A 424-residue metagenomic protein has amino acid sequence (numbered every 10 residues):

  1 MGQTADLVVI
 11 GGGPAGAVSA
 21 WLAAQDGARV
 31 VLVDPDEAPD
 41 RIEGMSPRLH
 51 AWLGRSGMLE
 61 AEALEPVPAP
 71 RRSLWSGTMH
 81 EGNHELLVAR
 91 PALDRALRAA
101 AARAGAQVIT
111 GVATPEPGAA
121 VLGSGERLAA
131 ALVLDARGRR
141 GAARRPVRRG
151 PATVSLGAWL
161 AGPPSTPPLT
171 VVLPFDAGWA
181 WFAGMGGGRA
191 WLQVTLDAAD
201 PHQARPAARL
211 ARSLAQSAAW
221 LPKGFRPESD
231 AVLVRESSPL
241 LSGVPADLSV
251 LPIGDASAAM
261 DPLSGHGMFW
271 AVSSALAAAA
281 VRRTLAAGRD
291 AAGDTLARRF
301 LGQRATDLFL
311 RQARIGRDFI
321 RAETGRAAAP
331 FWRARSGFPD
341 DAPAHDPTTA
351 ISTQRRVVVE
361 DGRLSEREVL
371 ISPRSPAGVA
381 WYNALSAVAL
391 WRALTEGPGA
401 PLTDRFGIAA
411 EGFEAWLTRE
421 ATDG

Functional and structural regions predicted by a protein language model:
V8, G12, A24-I42: Glycine-rich FAD pyrophosphate-binding loop
G16-A17: N-terminal Rossmann-fold NAD(P) dinucleotide-binding loop
D26, A100-S229, L241, A258: Predominantly flavin-linked oxidoreductase catalytic cores and closely associated redox partners
P35-R72: N-terminal FAD cofactor-binding segment of flavoenzymes
M79-A100, P201-R205: Short beta-strand to alpha-helix junction loop
G123, V379-G424: Long, charge-rich, low-complexity alpha-helical segments
H202-A287, G293-R317, T324: FAD/FMN-dependent oxidoreductases across multiple families
R283-E368, A380-R392, G397: C-terminal helical "tail/cap" subdomain of flavin- and related membrane-associated enzymes
